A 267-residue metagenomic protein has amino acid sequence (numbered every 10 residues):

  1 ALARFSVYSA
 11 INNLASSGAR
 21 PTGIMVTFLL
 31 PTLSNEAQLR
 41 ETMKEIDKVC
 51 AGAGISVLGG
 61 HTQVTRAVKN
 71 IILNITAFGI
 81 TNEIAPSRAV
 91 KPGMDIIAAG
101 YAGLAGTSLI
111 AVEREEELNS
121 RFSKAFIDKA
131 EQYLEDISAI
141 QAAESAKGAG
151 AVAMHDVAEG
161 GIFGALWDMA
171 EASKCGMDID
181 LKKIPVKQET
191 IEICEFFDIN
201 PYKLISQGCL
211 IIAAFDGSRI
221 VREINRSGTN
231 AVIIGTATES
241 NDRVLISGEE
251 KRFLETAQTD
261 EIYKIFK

Functional and structural regions predicted by a protein language model:
A1-I24, T42-G52, A139-S145, G161-D168: Small-aliphatic-rich amphipathic alpha-helix that forms the alpha element of a beta-alpha
R20-E115, T236: Glycine-rich anion-binding loops of enzyme active sites
P31-L33, A130-S206: Active-site-proximal betaalpha loop/short-helix elements that scaffold phosphoryl/nucleotidyl transfer chemistry
S56-G60, I97-G100, A153-V157, I179-L181 (+2 more regions): General beta-strand structural signal in soluble alpha/beta enzymes
N70, L204-C209: Short Gly/Ser/Thr- and Asp/Glu-enriched loop/turn motifs at secondary-structure junctions
N74-P86, L118, K124-A146: Active-site glycine-rich loop that binds ribose-phosphate moieties when present
A214-R219: Helix N-cap motif at beta-to-alpha junctions
N225-K267: Acidic, Ser/Thr/Pro-rich beta/coil linker or hinge segments at domain junctions
